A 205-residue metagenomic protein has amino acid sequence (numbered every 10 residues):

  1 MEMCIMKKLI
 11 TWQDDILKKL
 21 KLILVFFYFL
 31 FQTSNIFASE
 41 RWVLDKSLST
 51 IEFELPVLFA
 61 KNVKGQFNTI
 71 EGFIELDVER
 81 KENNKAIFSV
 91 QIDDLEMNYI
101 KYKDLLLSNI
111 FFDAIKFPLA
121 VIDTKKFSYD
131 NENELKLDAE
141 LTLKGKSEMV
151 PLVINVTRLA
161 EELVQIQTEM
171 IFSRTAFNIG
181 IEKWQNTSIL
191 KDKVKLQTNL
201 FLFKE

Functional and structural regions predicted by a protein language model:
K8-I23: Bacterial N-terminal signal peptides that target proteins for export
D15, N35-S39: Extreme N-terminus of proteins, especially the signal/transit-peptide cleavage junction and the first residues
I23-Q32: Bacterial N-terminal signal peptides
F31-S34, E205: Residues in and immediately flanking transmembrane alpha helices
A38-E205: Low-complexity, acidic/polar, glycine-enriched regions of mature
